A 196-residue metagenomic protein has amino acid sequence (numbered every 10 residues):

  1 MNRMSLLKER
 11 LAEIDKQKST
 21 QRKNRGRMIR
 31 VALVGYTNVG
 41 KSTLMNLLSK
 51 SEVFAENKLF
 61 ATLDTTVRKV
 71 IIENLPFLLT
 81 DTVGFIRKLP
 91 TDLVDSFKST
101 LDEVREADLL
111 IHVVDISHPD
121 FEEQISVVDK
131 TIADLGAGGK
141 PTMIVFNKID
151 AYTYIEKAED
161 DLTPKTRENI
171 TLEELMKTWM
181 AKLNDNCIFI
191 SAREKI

Functional and structural regions predicted by a protein language model:
M1-R30: Conserved P-loop NTPase architecture
V34, T43-K69, E73-K98, I116-H118: Switch II (G3) loop of P-loop NTPases
T37, L48, R193-E194: The conserved Walker
G40: Conserved glycine(s) of the Walker
K69-E73, L78, D102-E106, S117-D120 (+2 more regions): Conserved catalytic network of the ASCE P-loop NTPase/AAA+ motor domain
R87, R105-V127, A133-M143, I149-K157 (+1 more regions): Conserved Switch II/interswitch segment of TRAFAC-class P-loop GTPases
T100, V128, S191: Hydrophobic, well-ordered secondary-structure elements that form the walls of internal hydrophobic environments
G138-M143, D150-I196: Canonical P-loop GTPase G-domain recognition
